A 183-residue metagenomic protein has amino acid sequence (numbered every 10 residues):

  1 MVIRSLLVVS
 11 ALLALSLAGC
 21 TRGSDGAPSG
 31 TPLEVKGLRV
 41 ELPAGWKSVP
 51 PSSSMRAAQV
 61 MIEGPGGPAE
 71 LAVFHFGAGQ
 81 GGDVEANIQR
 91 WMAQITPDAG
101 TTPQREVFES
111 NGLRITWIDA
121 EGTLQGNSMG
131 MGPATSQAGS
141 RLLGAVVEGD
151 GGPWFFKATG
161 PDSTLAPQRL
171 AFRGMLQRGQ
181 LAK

Functional and structural regions predicted by a protein language model:
M1-S10: Bacterial N-terminal signal peptides that target proteins for export
S16-G19: C-terminal motif of bacterial Sec signal peptides marking the signal peptidase cleavage site
T21-V35: Bacterial Sec signal peptide processing site at the extreme N-terminus
G37, A78-A86, Q137, D162-L170: Soluble non-cytosolic domains of exported or imported proteins
R39-P97, E106: Secretory pathway targeting signatures of secreted, lumenal, and periplasmic proteins
A44, S52-S53, H75-G77, D119-L124 (+1 more regions): A mature extracytoplasmic/lumenal domain signature
W46, G151-K183: Surface-exposed amphipathic alpha-helical segments
S52-M55, I88-V147: Signature of long, low-cysteine stretches enriched in small and polar/charged residues
